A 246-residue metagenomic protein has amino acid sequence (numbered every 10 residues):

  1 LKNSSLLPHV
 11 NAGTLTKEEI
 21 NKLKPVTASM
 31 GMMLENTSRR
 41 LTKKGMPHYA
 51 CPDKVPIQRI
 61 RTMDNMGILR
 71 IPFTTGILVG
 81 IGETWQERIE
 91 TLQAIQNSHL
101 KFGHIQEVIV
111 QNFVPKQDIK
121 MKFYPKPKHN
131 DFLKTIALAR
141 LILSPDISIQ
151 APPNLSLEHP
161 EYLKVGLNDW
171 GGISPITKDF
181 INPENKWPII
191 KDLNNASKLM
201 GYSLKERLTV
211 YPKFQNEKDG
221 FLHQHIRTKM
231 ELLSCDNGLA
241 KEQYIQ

Functional and structural regions predicted by a protein language model:
L1-M66, P72-T75, V79-I81, H99-Q111 (+1 more regions): Core AdoMet radical
N3-S4, I89-Q246: Auxiliary Fe-S-binding modules of radical SAM enzymes
E19-I20, L41-K43, T84-Q86, I181-P183 (+1 more regions): Short Asp/Glu-rich motifs
D53, I57, Q86, K126 (+1 more regions): Conserved phosphate-coordination/catalytic loops
V79-G82, K178-F180: Short histidine/acidic/glycine/proline-rich micro-motifs that form metal- and phosphate-coordinating active-site loops
